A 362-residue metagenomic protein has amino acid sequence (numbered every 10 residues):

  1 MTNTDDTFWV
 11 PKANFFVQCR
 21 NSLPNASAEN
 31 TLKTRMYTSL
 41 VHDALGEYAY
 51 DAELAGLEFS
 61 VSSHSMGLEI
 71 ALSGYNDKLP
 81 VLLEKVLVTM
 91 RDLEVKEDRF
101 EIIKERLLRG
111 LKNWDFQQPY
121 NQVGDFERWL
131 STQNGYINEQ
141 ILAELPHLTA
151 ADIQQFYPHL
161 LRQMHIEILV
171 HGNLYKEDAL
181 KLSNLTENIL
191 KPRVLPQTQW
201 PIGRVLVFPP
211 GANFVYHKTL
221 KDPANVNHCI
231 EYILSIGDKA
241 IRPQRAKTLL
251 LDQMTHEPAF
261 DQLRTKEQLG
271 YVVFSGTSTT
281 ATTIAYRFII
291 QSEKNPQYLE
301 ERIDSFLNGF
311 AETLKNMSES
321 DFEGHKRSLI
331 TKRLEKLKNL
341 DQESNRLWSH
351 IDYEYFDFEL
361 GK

Functional and structural regions predicted by a protein language model:
M1-G67, N76-H165, G172-K362: Mature, solvent-exposed C-terminal subdomains and processed small-chain segments of exported/organellar
E69-A71: Alpha-helical, coiled-coil/dimerization segments enriched in small aliphatic residues
